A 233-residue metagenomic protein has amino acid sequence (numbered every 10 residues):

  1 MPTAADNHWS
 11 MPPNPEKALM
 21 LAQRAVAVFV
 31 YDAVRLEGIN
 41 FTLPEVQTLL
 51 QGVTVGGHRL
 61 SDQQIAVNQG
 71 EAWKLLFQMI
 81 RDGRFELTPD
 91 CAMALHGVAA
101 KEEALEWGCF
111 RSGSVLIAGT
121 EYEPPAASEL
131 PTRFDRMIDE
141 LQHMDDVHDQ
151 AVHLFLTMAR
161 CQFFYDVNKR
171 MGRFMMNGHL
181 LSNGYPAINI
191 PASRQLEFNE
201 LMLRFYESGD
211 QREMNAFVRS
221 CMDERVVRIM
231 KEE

Functional and structural regions predicted by a protein language model:
M1-E233: FIC/Doc superfamily catalytic core
